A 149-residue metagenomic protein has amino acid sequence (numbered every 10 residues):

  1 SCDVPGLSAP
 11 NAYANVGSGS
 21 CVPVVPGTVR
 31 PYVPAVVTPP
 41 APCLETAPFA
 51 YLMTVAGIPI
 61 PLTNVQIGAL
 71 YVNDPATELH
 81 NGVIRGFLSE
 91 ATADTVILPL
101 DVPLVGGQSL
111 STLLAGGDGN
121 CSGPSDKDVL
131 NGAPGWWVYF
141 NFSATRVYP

Functional and structural regions predicted by a protein language model:
S1-P149: Extracytosolic secretory-pathway proteins
